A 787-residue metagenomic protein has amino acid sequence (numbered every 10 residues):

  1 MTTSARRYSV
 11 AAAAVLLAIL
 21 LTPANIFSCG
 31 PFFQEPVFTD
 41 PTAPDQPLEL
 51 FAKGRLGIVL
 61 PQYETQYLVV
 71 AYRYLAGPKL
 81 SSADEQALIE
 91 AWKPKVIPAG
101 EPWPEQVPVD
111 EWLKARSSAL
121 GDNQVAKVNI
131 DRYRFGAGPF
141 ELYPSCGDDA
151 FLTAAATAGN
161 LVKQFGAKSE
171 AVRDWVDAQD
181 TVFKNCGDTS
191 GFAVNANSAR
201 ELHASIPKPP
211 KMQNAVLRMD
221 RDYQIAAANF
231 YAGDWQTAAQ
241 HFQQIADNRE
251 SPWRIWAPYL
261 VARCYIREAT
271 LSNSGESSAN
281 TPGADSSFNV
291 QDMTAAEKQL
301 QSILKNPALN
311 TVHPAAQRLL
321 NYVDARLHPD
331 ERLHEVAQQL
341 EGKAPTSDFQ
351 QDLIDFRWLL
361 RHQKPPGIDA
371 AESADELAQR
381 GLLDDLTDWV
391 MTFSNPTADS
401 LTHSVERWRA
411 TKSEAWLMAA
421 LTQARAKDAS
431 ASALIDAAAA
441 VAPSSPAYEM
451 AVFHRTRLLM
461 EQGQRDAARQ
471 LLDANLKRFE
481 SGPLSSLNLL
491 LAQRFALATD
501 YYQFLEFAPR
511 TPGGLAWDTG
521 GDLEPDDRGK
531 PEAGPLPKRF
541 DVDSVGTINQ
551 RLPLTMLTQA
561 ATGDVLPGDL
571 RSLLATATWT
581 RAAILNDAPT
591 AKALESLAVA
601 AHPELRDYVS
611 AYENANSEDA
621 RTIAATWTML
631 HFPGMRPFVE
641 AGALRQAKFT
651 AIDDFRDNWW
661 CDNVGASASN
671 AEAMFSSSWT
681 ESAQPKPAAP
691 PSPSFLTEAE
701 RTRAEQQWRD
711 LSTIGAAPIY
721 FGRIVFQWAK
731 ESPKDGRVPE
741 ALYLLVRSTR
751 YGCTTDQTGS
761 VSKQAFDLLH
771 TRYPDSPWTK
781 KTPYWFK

Functional and structural regions predicted by a protein language model:
M1-T2, L21: Intrinsically disordered/low-complexity terminal segments and short unstructured peptides
T2-A13: Bacterial N-terminal signal peptides that target proteins for export
R6, P23-A24: Alpha-helical transmembrane segments of multi-pass membrane proteins
A12-P23: Bacterial N-terminal signal peptides
F27-Q243, R249, W253-V261, Y265-K787: Extracytoplasmic/secretory-pathway proteins
